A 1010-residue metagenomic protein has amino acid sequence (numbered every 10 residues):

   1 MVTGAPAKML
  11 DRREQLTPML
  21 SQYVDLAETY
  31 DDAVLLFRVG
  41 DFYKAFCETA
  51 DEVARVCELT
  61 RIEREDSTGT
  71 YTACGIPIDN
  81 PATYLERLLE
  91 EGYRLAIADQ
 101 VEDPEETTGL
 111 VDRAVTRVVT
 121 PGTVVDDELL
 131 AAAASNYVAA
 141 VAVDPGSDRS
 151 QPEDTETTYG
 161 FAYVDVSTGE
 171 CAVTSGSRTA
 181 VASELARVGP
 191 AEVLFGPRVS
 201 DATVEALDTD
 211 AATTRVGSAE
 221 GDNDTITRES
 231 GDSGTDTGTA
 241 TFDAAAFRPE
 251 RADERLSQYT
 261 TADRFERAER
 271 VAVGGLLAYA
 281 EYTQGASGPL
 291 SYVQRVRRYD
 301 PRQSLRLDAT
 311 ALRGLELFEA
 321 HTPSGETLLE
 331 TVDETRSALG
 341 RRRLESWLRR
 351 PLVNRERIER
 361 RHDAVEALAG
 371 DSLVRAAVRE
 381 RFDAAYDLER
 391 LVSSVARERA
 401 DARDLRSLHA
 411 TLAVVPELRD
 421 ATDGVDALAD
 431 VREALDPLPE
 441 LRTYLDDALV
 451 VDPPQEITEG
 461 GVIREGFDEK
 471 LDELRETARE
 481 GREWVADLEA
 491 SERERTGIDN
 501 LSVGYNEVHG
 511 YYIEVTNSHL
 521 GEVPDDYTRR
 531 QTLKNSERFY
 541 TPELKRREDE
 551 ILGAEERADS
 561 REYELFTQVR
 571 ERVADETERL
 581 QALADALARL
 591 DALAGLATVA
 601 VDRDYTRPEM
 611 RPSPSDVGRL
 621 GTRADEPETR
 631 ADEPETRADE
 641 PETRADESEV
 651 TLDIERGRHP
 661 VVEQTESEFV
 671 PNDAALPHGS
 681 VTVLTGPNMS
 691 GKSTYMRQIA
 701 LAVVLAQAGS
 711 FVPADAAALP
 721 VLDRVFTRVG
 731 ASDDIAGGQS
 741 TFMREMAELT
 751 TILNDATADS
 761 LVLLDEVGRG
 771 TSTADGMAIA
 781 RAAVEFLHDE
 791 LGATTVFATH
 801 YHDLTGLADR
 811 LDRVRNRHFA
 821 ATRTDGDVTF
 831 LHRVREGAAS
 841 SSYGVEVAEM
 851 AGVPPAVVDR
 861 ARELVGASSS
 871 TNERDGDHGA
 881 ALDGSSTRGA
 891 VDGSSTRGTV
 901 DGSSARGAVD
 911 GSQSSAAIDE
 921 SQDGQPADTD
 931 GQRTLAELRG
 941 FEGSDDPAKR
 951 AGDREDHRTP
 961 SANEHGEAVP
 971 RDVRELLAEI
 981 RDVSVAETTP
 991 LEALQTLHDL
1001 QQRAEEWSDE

Functional and structural regions predicted by a protein language model:
M1-E316, A320-E326, E330, T335-L339 (+2 more regions): Basic, polar low-complexity surface loops/patches
V2-G4, P18, D25-E28, I97 (+4 more regions): N-terminal accessory targeting/assembly segments
F42-Y43, C47-E58, I62-E63, L194-L256 (+4 more regions): A conserved P-loop NTPase coupling/switch region
C47-A50, R538-T541, V599-D632, T636-G893 (+4 more regions): ATPase nucleotide-binding head domains, primarily ABC-like/P-loop NTPase cores
S167, A172-V173, R360-G370, E389-S394 (+4 more regions): Short, charged/polar, low-complexity loop and linker segments that flank or interrupt alpha-helical bundles
A246, R251, R306, L317-P323 (+8 more regions): Amphipathic heptad-repeat alpha-helical coiled-coil/stalk segments that mediate oligomerization, filament/stalk
R297-A309, N354-A364, S372-R419, R432-P454 (+6 more regions): Core structural elements
S518, K949, D953-E967, D972-E1010: Terminal-proximal interaction/regulatory segments of ATP-powered molecular machines
